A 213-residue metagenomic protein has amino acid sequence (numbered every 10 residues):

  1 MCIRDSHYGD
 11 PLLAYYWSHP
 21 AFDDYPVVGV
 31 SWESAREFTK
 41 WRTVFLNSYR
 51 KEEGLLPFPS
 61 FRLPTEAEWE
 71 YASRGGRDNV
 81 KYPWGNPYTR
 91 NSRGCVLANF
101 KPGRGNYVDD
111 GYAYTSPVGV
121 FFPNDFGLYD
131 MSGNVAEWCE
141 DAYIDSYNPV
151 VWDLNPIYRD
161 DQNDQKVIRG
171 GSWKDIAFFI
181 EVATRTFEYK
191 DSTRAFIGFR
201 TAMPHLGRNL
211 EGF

Functional and structural regions predicted by a protein language model:
M1-I3: Short, small-residue-biased leader/transition segments that mark boundaries at the very start of proteins
H7-T186, T193, R208-F213: Functional-site microenvironments in short loops/helix caps that host divalent-cation chemistry
F196-G198: Short hydrophobic/aromatic beta-strand or adjacent loop that forms the aromatic wall/cage of a ligand/substrate-binding
T201-R208: Short beta-strand-to-coil "C-cap" segments at the C-terminal boundary of structured domains/repeats, marking
